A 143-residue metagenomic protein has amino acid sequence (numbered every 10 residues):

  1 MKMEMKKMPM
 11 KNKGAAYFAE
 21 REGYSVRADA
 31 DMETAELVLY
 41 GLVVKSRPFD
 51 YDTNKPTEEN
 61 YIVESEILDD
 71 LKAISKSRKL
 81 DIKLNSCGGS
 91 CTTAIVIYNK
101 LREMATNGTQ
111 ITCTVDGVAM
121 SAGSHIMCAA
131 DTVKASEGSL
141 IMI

Functional and structural regions predicted by a protein language model:
M1-I143: N-terminal organellar transit peptides
